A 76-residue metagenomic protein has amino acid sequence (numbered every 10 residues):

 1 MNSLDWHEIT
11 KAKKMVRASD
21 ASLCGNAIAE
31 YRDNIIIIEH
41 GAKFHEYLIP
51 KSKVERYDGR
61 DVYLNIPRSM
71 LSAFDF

Functional and structural regions predicted by a protein language model:
M1-F76: Peripheral interaction segments used for macromolecular assembly
